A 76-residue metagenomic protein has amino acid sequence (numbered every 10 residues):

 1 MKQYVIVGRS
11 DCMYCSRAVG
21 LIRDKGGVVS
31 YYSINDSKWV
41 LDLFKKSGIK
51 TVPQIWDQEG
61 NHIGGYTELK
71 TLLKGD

Functional and structural regions predicted by a protein language model:
M1-S30: Local sequence-structure signature of Cys/Sec-based thiol-disulfide redox active-site neighborhoods
M13-S16, K38, G64: Residues that form or flank phosphate/diphosphate-binding pockets in enzymes that use nucleotide phosphates
G20-I22, K46, L69-T71: Short, glycine/charged-enriched secondary-structure capping and boundary segments
D24-V28, G48-I49, E59: Short glycine/proline-enriched coil/turn segments at helix->beta-strand junctions
Y32-K50, G75-D76: Thioredoxin-like thiol-disulfide oxidoreductase module
W56-D76: Non-catalytic, surface beta->alpha helical segment in thiol-disulfide oxidoreductase systems
